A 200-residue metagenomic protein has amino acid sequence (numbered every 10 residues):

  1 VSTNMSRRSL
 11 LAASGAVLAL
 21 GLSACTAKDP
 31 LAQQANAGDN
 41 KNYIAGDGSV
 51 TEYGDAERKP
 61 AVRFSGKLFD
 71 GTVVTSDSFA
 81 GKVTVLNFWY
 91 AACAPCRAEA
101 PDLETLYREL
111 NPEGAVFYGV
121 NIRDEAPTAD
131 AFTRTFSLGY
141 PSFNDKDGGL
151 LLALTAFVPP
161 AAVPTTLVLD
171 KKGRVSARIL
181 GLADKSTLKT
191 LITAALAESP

Functional and structural regions predicted by a protein language model:
V1-R63: N-terminal targeting signals for export/organelle localization
V62, T84, V163-P164: Short loop/turn microsegments at loop-to-beta-strand junctions
F69-D70, K171: Short, ordered coil/turn segments that flank beta-strands lining enzyme active or ligand-binding pockets
S76-A94: Short active-site neighborhood of thiol/selenol oxidoreductases, capturing the structured segment around
K82-V83, E113-A115, Y140: Loop/turn elements at helix/coil->beta-strand transitions in domains of secreted/extracellular proteins
N87, Y118-G119, P141-N144: Structural recognition of the beta-strand scaffold that forms the well-ordered cores of secreted hydrolase catalytic
R97-F136, K146-A153: Structural microenvironment flanking redox-active thiols in thiol-disulfide oxidoreductases
F136-L138, D147-A197: Thiol/disulfide oxidoreductase modules built on the thioredoxin-like
